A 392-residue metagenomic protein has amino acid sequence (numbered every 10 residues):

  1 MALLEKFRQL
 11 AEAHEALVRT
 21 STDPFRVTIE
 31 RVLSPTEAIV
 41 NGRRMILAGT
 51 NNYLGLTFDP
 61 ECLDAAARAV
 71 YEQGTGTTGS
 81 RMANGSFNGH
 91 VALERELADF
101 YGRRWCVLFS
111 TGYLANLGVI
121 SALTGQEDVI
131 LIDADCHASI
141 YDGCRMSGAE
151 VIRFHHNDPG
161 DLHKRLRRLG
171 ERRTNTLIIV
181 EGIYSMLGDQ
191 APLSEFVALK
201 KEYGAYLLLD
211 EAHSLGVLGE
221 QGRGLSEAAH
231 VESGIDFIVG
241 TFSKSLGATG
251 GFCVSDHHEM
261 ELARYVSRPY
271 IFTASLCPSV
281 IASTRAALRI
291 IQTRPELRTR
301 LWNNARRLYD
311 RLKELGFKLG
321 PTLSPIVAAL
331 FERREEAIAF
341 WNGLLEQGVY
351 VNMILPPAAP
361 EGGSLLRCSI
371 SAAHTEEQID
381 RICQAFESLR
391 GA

Functional and structural regions predicted by a protein language model:
Q9-T75, A205: N-terminal "arm"/small-domain region of PLP-dependent enzymes with the aminotransferase-like
R26, T299-G348, A358, G363 (+1 more regions): Conserved PLP-binding catalytic core of the aspartate aminotransferase-like
P60, D64, R68, E72 (+3 more regions): PLP-dependent enzyme catalytic core of the Aspartate aminotransferase-like
D64-T111: Conserved N-terminal alpha-helix of the aminotransferase class I/II PLP-enzyme fold
V119-A138: Conserved PLP-anchoring active-site segment centered on the Schiff-base-forming lysine
I152, H156-L209: Active-site phosphate-binding strand-loop segment of PLP-dependent enzymes
Q221, E227-L262: Active-site PLP attachment segment
S275-R294, R300, N304, Y309 (+1 more regions): Structural motif of enzymes handling amino- and sulfur-group chemistry
